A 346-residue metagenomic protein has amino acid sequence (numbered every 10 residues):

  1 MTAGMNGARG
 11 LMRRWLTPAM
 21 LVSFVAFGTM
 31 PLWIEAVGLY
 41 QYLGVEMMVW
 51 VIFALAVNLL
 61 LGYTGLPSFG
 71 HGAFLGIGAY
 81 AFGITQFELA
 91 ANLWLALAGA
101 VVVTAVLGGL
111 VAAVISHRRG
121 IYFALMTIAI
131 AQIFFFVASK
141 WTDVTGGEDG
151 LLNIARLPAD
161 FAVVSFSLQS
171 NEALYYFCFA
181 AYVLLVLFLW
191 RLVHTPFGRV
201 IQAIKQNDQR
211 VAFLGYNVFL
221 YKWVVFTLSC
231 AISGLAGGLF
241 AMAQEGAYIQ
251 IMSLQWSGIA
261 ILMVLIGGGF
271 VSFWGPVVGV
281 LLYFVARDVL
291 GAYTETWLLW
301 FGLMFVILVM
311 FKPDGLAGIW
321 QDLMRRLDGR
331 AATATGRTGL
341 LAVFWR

Functional and structural regions predicted by a protein language model:
T2-R346: Transmembrane alpha-helices and adjacent helix-loop boundaries
